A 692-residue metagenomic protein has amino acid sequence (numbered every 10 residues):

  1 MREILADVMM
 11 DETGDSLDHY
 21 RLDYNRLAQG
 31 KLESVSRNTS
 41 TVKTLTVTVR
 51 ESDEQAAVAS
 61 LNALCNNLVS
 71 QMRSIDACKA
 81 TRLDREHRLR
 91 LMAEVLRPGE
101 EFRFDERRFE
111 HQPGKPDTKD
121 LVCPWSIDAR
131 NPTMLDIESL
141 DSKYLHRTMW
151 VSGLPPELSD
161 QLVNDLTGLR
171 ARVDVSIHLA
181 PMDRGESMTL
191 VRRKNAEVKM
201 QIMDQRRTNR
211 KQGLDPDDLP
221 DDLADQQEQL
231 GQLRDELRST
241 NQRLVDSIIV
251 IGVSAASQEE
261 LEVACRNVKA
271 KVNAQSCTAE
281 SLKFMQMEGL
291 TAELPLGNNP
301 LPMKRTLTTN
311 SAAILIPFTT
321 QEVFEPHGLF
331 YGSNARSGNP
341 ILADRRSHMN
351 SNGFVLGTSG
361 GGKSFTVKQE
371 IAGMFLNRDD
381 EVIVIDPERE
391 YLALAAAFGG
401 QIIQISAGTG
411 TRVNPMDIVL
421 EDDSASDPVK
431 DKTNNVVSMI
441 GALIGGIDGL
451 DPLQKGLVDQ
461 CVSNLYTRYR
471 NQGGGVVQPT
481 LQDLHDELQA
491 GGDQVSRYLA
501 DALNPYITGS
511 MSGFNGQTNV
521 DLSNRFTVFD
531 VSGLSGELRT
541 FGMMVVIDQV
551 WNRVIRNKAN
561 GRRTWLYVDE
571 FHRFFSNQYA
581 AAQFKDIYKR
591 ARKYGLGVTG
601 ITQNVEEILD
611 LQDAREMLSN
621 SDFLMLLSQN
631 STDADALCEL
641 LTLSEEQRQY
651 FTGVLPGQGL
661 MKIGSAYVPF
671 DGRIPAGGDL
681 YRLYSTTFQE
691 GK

Functional and structural regions predicted by a protein language model:
M1-P317: Extended, folded cores of ATP/NTP-driven motor/assembly subunits in large transport and secretion machines
Y24, T167-G168, M182, S187-V191 (+10 more regions): P-loop NTPase motor domains
V355: Hydrophobic anchor at the beta1->P-loop junction of P-loop NTPases
K363: Conserved lysine of the Walker
T366: Hydrophobic positions on the alpha1 helix immediately C-terminal to the Walker A/P-loop
G373-I383: Post-Walker A helix-loop "phosphate-sensing" segment adjacent to the P-loop in P-loop NTPases
G399-I403, D613-L626: A short helix-turn-beta junction within AAA+ P-loop NTPase domains corresponding to the substrate/partner-engaging
L641-K692: Conserved P-loop NTPase
